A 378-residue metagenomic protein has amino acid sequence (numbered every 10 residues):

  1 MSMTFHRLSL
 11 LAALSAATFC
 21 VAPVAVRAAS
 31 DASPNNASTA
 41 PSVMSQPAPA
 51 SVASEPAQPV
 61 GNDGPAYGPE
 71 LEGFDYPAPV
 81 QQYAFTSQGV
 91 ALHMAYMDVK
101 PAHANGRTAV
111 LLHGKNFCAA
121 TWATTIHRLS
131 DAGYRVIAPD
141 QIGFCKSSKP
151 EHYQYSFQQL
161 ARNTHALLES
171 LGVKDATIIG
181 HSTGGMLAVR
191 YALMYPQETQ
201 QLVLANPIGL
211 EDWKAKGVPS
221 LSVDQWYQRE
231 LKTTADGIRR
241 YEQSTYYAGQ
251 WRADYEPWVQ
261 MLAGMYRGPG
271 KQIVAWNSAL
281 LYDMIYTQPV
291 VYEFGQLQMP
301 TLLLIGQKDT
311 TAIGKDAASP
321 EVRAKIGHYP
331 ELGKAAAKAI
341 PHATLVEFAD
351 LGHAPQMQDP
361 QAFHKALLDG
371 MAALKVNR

Functional and structural regions predicted by a protein language model:
S9-P23: Bacterial N-terminal signal peptides
V24-F85, M94: An N-terminal hydrophobic leader/cap segment in hydrolases
Q81-V90, M97-H103, D131, Q141-I179 (+1 more regions): Active-site loop/oxyanion-hole signature of alpha/beta-hydrolase fold enzymes
Y83, R267-G333, K338: Conserved serine/cysteine hydrolase catalytic core
Q88, L92, M97-K146, A366: Conserved HGGG/HGGXW glycine-rich cap/lid loop of the alpha/beta-hydrolase fold
V189, L193, L202-T233: Flexible "cap/lid" loop of the alpha/beta hydrolase fold
T233-E293: Conserved alpha/beta-hydrolase catalytic His-Asp/Glu region
P330-R378: Catalytic active-site module of serine/aspartate enzymes centered on a nucleophile-bearing elbow/loop
